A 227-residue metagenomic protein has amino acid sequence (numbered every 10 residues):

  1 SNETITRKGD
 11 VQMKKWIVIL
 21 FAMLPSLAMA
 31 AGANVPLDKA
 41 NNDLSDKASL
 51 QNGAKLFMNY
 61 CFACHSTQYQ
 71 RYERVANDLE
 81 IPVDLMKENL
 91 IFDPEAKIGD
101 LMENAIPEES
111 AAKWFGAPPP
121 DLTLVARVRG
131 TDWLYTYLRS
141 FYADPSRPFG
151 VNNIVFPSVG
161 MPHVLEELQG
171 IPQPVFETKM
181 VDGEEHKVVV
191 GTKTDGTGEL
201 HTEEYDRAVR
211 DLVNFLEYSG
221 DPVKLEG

Functional and structural regions predicted by a protein language model:
T4, D10-L44, L216-V223: Post-cleavage N-terminal segment of exported redox proteins
L24, K55-M58: Processing junctions and N-termini across compartments
A31-K55, S66-N77, G220-E226: Electrostatic cytochrome c docking/interface patches
A48, N52, L56, R129 (+3 more regions): Extracytoplasmic/secreted proteins, especially bacterial periplasmic and envelope-associated proteins
F57, Y137-D144, L212-L216: Bilobed periplasmic-binding protein/Venus flytrap-like ligand-binding cleft at the lobe interface of extracytoplasmic
F57-Q68, L212: The canonical Cys-X-X-Cys-His
E80-I154, V159-D182, H186-Y205: Electron-transfer interface patches adjacent to heme c in soluble/periplasmic c-type cytochromes and di-/multiheme
T202-E226: Juxtamembrane amphipathic/hinge helix adjacent to a transmembrane helix
